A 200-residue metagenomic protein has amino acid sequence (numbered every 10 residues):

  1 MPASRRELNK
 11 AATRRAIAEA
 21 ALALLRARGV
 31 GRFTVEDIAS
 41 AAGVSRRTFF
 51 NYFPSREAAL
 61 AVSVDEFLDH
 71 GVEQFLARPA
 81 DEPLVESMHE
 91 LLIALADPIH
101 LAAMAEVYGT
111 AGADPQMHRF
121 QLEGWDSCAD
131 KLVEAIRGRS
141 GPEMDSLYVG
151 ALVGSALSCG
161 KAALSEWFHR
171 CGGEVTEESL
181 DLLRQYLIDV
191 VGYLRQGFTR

Functional and structural regions predicted by a protein language model:
M1-R28, R32-G43, E66, H70: Basic, helix-initiating cap at the start of DNA-binding domains
I17, S55-L60, G71: Short amphipathic alpha-helical segment with a characteristic S/N-K-E followed by hydrophobic residues
S45-F53: Short hydrophobic/aromatic patch on the recognition helix
D69-G109: Hydrophobic alpha-helical connector segments
A102-D130, P142-E143: Short secondary-structure transition hinges
D126-V153, H169-R170: Hydrophobic alpha-helical bundle segments that form small-molecule/ligand-binding pockets
E134, H169-R200: C-terminal peripheral helix-coil segments that are non-catalytic and often amphipathic
V149-L157, K161, R184: Short, well-structured alpha-helical segments
